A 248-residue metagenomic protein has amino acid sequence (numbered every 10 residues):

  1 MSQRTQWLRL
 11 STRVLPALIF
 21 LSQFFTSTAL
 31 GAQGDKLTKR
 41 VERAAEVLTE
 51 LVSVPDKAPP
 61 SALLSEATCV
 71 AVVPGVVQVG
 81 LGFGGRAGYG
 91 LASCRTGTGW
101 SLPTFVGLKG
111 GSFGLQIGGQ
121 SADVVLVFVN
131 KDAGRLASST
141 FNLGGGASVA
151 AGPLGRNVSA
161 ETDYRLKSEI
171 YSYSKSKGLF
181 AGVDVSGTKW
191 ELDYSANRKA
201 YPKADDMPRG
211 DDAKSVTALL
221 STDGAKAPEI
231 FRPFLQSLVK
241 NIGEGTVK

Functional and structural regions predicted by a protein language model:
M1-L10: N-terminal secretory signal peptides that target proteins for export/translocation
R13-T26: Bacterial N-terminal signal peptides
T26-A32: Signal peptide processing junction and immediate N-terminal pro/mature segment of secreted/exported proteins
A32-K248: Small-residue-enriched, tightly packed secondary-structure blocks
